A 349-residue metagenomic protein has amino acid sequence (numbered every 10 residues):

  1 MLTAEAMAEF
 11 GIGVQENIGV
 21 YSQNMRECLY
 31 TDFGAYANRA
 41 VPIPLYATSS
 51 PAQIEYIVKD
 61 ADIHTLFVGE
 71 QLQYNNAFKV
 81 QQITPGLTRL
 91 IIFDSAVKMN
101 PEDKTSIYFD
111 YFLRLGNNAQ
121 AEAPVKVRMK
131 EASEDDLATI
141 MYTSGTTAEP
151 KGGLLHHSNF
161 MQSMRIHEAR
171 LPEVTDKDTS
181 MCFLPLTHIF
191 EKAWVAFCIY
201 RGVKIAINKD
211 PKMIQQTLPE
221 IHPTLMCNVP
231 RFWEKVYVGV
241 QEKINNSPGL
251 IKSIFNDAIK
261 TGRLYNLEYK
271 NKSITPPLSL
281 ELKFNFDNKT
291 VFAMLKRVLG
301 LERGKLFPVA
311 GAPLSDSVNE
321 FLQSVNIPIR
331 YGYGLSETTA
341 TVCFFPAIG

Functional and structural regions predicted by a protein language model:
T3-A52: Conserved AMP-binding/adenylate-forming
D32-N38, D60, A196-Y200, Y237 (+1 more regions): Short hydrophobic alpha-helices that are characteristic scaffold elements of the AMP-binding
S49-K79, S163-M181, P211-L225, V298: Conserved ATP-dependent adenylate/AMP-binding module captured primarily in the ANL superfamily
L72-E134, V240-M294: ANL superfamily adenylate-forming
N117-Y142, E149, E173-T179: Conserved pre-ATP/AMP-binding loop-to-beta segment of ANL
A138-M164: Conserved AMP-binding A3 loop
H157, L314, Q323-I327, L335-G349: Active-site loops of AMP-binding adenylate-forming
M161-T179, L186-F292, R303, P328: Conserved AMP-binding/adenylation subdomain of ANL enzymes
